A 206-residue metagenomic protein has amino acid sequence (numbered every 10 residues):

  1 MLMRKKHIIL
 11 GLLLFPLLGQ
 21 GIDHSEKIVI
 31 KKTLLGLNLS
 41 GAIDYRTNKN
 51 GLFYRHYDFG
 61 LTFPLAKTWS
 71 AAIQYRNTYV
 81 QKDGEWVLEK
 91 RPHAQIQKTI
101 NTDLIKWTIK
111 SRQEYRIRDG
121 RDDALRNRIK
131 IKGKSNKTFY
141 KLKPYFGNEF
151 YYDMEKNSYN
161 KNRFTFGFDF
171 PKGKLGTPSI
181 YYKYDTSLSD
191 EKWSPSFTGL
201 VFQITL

Functional and structural regions predicted by a protein language model:
K6-P16: Sec-dependent N-terminal signal peptides
G19-S25, Y45-R55, K82-L88, I117-L125 (+2 more regions): Solvent-exposed loop/turn segments connecting transmembrane beta-strands in outer-membrane beta-barrel proteins
Q20-Q81: Start-of-domain marker
E26-K32, F59-F63, A94-K98, Q113 (+3 more regions): Residues on the lipid-exposed face of transmembrane beta-strands in outer-membrane beta-barrel proteins
T33, K98, T108-E149: Detector for outer-membrane/organellar transmembrane beta-barrel domains, recognizing the amphipathic beta-strand
L34, I43-K49, Y75-Q81, I100-T102 (+4 more regions): Transmembrane beta-strands of outer-membrane beta-barrel pores
L34-G41, K67-I73, D103-W107, F139-P144 (+1 more regions): Repeated loop/turn-to-beta-strand initiation elements of outer-membrane beta-barrel proteins
F146, S158-L206: Predominantly the C-terminal beta-signal and adjacent terminal strand-loop region of outer-membrane beta-barrel
